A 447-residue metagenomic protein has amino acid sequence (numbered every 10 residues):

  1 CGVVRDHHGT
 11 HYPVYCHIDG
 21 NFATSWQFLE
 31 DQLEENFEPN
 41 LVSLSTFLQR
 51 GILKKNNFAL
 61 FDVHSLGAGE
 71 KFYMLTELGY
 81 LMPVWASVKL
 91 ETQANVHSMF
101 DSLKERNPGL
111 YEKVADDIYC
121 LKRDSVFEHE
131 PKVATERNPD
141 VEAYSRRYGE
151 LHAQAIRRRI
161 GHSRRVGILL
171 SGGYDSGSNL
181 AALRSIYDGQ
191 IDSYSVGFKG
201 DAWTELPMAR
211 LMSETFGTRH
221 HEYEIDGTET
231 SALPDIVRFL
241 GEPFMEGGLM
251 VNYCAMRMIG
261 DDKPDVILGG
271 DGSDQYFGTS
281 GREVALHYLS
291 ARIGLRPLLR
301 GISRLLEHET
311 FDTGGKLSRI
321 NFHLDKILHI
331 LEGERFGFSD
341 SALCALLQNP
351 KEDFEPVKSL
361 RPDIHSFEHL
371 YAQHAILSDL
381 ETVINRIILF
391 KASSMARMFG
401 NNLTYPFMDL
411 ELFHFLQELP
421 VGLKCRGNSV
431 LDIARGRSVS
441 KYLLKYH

Functional and structural regions predicted by a protein language model:
C1-D235, L240, N252, Y442-Y446: Cysteine-centered catalytic environments shared across enzyme families
I156, I160, I236-V237, E246-N252 (+2 more regions): Conserved glycine-rich, hydrophobic/aromatic-active-site segments that form phosphate/pyrophosphate or metal-binding
N179-L180, F277, Q417: Active-site-flanking alpha-helical
L233, P243, L299-S303: Active-site donor-binding segments of glycosyltransferases and PAPS-dependent sulfotransferases
L240-P243, G281: Aromatic- and carboxylate-enriched substrate-binding clefts and catalytic-loop regions of carbohydrate-active enzymes
C254-L324, I330, G337, L389-L412: Active-site adenylate/phosphate-handling loop in enzymes that bind or generate adenylated species
G281-R282, K445-H447: PAPS-dependent sulfotransferase catalytic core
